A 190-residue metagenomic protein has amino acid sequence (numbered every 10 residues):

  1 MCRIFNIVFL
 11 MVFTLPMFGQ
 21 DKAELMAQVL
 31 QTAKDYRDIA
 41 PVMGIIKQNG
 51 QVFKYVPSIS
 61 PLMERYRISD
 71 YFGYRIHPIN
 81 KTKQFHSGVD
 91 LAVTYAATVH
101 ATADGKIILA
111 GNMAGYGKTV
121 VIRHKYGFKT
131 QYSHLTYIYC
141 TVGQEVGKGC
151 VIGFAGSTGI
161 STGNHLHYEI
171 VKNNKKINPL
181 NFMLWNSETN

Functional and structural regions predicted by a protein language model:
C2-N6, L15-R75: Polar/charged, compositionally biased leader and regulatory segments
D21-A27, Q31-K34, T141-V142, K148-C150 (+1 more regions): Acidic, glycine-rich catalytic/binding loops that coordinate metals and/or anionic ligands
I46-F53, S69-H100: Short glycine/threonine/proline-enriched tight-turn/helix- or strand-capping micro-motif at secondary-structure
M63, H86-G88, A96, T102 (+2 more regions): Short coil/loop residues immediately preceding or within conserved phosphate-binding loops of NTP-utilizing enzyme
D70, V93, L109, H134-Y137 (+1 more regions): A residue-level detector for short acidic-glycine micro-motifs
Q84-H86, A101-Y139: Zn2+-dependent peptidoglycan hydrolase active-site motif and core
L91, T119-I122, G147-S161: Short hydrophobic beta/alpha edge segments that flank linear recognition/processing sites
V99, G105-I107, G143-A155: A structural signal for short beta-strand/turn segments enriched in small hydrophobics and glycine
